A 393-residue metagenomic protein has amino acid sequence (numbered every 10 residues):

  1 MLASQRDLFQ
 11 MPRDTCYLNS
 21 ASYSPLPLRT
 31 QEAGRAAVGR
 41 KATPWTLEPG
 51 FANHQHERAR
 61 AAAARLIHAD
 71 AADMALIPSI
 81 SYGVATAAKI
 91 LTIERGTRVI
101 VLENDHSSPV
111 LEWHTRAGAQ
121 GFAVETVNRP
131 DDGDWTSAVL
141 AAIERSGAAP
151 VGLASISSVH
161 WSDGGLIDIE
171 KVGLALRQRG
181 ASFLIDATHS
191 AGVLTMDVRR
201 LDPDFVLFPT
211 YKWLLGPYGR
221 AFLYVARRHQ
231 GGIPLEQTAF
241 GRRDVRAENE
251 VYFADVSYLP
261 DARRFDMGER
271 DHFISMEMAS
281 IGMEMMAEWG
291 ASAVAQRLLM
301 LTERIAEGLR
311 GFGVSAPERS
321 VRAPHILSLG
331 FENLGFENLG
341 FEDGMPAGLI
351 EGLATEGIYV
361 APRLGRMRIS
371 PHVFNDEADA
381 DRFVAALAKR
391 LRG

Functional and structural regions predicted by a protein language model:
M1-G393: Pyridoxal 5′-phosphate
